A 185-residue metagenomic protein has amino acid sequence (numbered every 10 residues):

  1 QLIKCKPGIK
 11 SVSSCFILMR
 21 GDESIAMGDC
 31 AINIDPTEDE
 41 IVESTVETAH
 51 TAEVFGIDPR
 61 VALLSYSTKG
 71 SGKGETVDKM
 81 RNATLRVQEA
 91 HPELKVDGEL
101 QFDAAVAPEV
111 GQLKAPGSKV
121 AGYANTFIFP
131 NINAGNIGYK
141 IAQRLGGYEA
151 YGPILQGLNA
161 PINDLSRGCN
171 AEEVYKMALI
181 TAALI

Functional and structural regions predicted by a protein language model:
Q1-I185: Anion-binding alpha/beta catalytic cores of soluble intermediary-metabolism enzymes, centered on
